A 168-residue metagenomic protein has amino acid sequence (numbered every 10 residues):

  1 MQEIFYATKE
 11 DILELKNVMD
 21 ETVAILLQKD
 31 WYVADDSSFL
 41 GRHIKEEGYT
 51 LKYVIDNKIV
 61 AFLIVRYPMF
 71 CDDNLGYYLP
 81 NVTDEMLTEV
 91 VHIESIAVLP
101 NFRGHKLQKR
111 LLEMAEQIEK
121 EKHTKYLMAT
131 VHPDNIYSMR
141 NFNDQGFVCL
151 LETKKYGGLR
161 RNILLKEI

Functional and structural regions predicted by a protein language model:
Q2-N17, Q28-D30: A short beta-loop-alpha structural element at the N-terminal edge of CoA-dependent acyl/N-acetyltransferase catalytic
K29-D56, I64: Active-site rim helix/loop that mediates acceptor-substrate recognition in acyltransferases
I64-S95: Conserved acyl-donor/pantetheine-binding loop and adjacent beta-alpha core of acyl/acetyltransferases and related
F70, T130, N143-N162: Conserved catalytic-core motifs of GNAT/GCN5-like acyltransferases
N81-T83, E94-R103, V131-H132: A short, internal acetyl-CoA/4′-phosphopantetheine-binding micro-motif in the GNAT/acyltransferase core
S95-V98, G104-Q117, R140, D144: Conserved acetyl-CoA-binding loop-helix of GNAT-fold acetyltransferases
R103, A129-M139, G157: Conserved beta-strand-loop-alpha-helix junction that forms the acyl-donor binding cleft
E119-V131: Conserved GNAT acetyl-CoA-binding A-motif
